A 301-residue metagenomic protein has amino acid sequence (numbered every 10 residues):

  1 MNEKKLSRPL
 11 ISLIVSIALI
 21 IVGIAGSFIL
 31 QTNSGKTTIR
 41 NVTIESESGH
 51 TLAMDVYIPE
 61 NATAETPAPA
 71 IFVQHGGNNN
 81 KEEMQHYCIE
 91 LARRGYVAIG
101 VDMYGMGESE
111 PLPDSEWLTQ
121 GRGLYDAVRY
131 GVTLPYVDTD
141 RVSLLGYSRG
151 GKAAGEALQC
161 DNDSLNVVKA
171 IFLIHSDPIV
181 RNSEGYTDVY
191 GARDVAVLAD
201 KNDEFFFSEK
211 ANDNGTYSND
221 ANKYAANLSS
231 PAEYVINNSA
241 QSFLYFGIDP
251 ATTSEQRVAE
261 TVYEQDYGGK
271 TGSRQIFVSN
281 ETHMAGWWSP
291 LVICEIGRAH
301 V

Functional and structural regions predicted by a protein language model:
E3-E45, A53-D55: An N-terminal hydrophobic leader/cap segment in hydrolases
K36-R298: Soluble extramembrane regions of membrane proteins in the secretory/endomembrane system
